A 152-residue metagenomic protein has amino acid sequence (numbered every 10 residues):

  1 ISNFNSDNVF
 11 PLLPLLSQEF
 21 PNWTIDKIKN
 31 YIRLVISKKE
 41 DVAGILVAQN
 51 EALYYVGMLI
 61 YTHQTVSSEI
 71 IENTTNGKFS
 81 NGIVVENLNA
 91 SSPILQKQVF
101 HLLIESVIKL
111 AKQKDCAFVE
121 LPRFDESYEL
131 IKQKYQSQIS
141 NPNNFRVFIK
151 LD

Functional and structural regions predicted by a protein language model:
I1-L12: A short beta-loop-alpha structural element at the N-terminal edge of CoA-dependent acyl/N-acetyltransferase catalytic
L13-I25: Helix-loop element at the rim of GNAT/NAT acetyltransferase active sites that forms part of the acceptor-substrate
R33-V47, G57: A short helix-loop-beta-strand connector motif used in the catalytic cores of GNAT acetyltransferases and, in some
V47, L53-H63, E69-E72, V84: Conserved beta-strand in the GNAT
V84-Q96: A short, internal acetyl-CoA/4′-phosphopantetheine-binding micro-motif in the GNAT/acyltransferase core
L95-K109: Conserved acetyl-CoA-binding loop-helix of GNAT-fold acetyltransferases
A111-R123: Conserved GNAT acetyl-CoA-binding A-motif
F124-L151: Conserved active-site alpha-helix within GNAT-family acetyltransferase domains
